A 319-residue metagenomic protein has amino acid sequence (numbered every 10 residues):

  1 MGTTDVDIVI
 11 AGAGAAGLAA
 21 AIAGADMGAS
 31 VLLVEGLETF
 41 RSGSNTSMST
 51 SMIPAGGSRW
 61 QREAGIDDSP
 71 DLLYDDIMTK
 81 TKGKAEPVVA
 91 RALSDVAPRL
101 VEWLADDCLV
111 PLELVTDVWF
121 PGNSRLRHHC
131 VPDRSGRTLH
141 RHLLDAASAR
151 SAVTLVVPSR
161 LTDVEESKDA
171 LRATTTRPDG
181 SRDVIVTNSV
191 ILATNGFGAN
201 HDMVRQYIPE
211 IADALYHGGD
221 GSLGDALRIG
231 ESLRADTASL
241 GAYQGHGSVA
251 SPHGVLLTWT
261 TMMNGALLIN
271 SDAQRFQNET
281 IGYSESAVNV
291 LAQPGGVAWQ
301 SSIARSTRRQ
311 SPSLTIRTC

Functional and structural regions predicted by a protein language model:
G2-A16, L32: Beta1/beta-strand and adjacent pyrophosphate-binding region of the FAD-binding site in flavoprotein oxidoreductases
A13, G57, T194-N195: Glycine-rich, N-terminal phosphate-binding loop of Rossmann-like dinucleotide-binding domains
A20-A21, V101, L227: Generic hydrophobic/aromatic pocket-lining and core-packing "Φ" positions
G24: Aromatic pocket-lining residues of Rossmann-like dinucleotide-binding sites
A29-S30, G36-T154, L268-I269, R275: Conserved N-terminal/central alpha/beta ligand/cofactor-binding core
V131-N188, L227, E231-L233: Helical element adjacent to the flavin cofactor pocket in flavoenzyme catalytic cores
S181-S251, V255: Glycine-rich loop(s) and the adjacent beta-strand/alpha-helix scaffold that form part
L223, L227-I229, D236-C319: An anion/pyrophosphate-binding glycine-rich loop and adjacent beta-alpha core in soluble alpha-beta enzymes
